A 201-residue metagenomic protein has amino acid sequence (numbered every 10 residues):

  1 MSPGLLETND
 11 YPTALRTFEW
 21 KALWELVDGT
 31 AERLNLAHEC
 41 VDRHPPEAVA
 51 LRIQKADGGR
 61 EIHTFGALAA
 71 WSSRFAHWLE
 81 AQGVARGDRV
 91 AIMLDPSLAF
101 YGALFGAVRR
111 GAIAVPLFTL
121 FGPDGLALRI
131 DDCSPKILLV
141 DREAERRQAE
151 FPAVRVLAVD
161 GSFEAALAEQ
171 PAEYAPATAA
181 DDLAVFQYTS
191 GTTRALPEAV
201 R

Functional and structural regions predicted by a protein language model:
M1-H63, A67-E80, A153, A177: N-lobe entry segment of adenylate-forming
P3, A81, F105-A168, E173-T178: Structural core segment of the AMP-binding/adenylate-forming
E47, L51-F105, G122-A127, R201: Conserved AMP-binding/adenylate-forming core of the ANL superfamily
E47-V49, A158, Q170-A195: Conserved pre-ATP/AMP-binding loop-to-beta segment of ANL
T64, A85, I113, A195-L196: Short coil/turn motifs that cap or connect alpha-helices
D88, A112, D181-D182: Surface-exposed loop/turn positions
V90, A107, L138, L183 (+1 more regions): Conserved S/T- and glycine-rich ATP-binding loop of Class I adenylate-forming
